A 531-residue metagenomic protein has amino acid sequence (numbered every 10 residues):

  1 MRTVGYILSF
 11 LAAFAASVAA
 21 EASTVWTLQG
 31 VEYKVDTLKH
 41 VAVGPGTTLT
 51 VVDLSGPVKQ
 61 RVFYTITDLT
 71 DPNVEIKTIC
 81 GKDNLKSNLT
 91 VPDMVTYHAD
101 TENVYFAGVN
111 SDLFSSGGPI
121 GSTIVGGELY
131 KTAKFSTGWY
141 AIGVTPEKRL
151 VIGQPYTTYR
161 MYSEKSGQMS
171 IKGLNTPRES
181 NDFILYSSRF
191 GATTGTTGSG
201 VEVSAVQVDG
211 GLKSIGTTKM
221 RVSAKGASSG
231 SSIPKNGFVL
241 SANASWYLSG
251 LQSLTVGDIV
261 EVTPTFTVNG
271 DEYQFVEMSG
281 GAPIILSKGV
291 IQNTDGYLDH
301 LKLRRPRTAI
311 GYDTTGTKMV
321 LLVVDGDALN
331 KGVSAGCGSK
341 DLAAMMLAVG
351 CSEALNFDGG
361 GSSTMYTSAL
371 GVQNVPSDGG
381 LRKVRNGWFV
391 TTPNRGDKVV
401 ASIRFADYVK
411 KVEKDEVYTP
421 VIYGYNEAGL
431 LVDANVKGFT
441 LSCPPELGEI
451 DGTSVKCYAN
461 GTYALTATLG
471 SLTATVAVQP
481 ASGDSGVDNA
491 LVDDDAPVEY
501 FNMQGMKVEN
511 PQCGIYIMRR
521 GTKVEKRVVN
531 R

Functional and structural regions predicted by a protein language model:
A22-S241: Zymogen propeptides
G117-V144, M278, A282-C351, S363-V399: Conserved, well-ordered active-site substructure
G380, F389-T419, T473-G483: Short S/T/G/P-enriched beta-strand
D415-L430, L465: Beta-strand-rich structural segments
V432, S442-T453: Low-complexity "stalk/linker" and mucin-like segments enriched in Ser/Thr/Pro/Ala/Gly
E449-A464: Extracellular/luminal low-complexity segments enriched in Ser/Thr/Pro
T468-A477, T522-E525: Short, exposed coil/turn segments at beta-strand boundaries within extracellular/luminal domains
D484, D488-R531: C-terminal outer-membrane/trafficking sorting elements
